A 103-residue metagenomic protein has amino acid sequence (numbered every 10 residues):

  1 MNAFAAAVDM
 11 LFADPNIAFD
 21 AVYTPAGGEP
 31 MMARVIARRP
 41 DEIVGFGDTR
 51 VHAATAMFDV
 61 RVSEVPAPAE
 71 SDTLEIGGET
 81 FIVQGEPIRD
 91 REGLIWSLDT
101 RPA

Functional and structural regions predicted by a protein language model:
M1-E29: Active-site-proximal polar cores
V22-A103: Short, conserved turn/kink motifs that form compact alpha/beta structural patches or helix kinks used as
